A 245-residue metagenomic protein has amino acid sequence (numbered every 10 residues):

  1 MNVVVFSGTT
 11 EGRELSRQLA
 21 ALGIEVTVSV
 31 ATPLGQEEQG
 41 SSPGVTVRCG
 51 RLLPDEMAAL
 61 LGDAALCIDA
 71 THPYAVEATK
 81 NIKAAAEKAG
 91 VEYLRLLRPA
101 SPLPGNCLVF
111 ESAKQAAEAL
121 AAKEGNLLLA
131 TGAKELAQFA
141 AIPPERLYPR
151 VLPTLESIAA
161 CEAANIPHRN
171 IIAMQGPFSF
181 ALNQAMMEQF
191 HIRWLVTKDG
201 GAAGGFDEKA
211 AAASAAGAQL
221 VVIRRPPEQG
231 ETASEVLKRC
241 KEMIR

Functional and structural regions predicted by a protein language model:
V3-P33: N-terminal basic/disordered segments at the start of proteins
V26-A31, R95, Y148-T154, V221-I223: Short internal beta-strands
T27-R51, P104-L108, A160-A164: N-terminal beta-loop-helix "entrance" segment that forms/cooperates in small-molecule cofactor or anionic ligand
V30-Q36, L96-S101, A133-E135, P153-E156: Short, polar loop motifs at secondary-structure junctions
P43-L60, I172-L182: Glycine-rich, highly charged phosphate/nucleotide-binding loops
A58-A116: Glycine/small-residue-rich loop that forms an oxyanion/phosphate-binding "nest" at active or ligand-binding sites
L127-I171: Anionic-ligand binding region
A160-W194, D199-A216, V221: A C-terminal functional module that forms or caps the active site or interfaces directly with catalytic machinery
